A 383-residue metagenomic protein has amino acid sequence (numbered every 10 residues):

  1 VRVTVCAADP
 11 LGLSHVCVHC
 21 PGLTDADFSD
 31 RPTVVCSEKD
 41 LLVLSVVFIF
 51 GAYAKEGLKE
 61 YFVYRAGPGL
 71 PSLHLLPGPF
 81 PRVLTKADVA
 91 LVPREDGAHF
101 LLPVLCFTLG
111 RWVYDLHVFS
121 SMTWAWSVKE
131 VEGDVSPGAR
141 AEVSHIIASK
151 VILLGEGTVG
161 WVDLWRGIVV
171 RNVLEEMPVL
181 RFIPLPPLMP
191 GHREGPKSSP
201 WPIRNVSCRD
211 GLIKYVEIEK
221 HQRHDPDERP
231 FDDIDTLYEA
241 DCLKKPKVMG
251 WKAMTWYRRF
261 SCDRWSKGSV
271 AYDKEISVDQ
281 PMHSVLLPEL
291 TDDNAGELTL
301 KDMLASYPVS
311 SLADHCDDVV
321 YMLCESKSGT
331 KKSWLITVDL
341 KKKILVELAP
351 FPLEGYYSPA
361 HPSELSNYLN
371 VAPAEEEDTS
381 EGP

Functional and structural regions predicted by a protein language model:
V1-C6, E375-P383: Intrinsically disordered, low-structural-confidence terminal and linker regions
V1-T33, G57: Internal amphipathic alpha-helical repeat/solenoid segments
L23-T24, S29, V34-E228, I234: A sequence/structural signal of beta-propeller blade repeats
S29-P32, H145-I152, T158, G195-V206 (+2 more regions): Signature of short aromatic-glycine-proline-rich micro-motifs recurring in repeat-based ectodomains
G69, N172-P178, W256-S269, K341-L345: Short loop/turn segments immediately following beta-strands, especially the blade-tip and inter-blade linker loops
P81-P93, R264-Y321: A surface-exposed beta-alpha-beta supersecondary segment
R193-L286: Long, well-ordered mid-to-C-terminal structural blocks that present hydrophobic/aromatic surfaces
E217, A253-T255, N294-H361, L365: C-terminal, well-structured subdomains that either form a transmembrane helix-short loop-helix hairpin in multi-pass
